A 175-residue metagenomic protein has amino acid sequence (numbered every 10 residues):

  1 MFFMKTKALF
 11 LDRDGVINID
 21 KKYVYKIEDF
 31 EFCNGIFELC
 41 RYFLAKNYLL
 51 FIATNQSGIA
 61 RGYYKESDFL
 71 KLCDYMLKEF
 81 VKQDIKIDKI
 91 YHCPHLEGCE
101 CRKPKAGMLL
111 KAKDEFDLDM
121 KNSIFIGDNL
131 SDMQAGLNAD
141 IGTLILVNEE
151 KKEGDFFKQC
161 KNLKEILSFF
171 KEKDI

Functional and structural regions predicted by a protein language model:
F2-F3, S67, D74-K89, L96-F125 (+1 more regions): Asp-based, Mg2+/Mn2+-dependent phosphohydrolase catalytic module
F2-L49: Active-site neighborhood of HAD-like aspartate-dependent phosphohydrolases
A8-F10, F51, I124, D128: Hydrophobic "anchor" residues on beta-strands that sit immediately upstream of conserved functional sites
D12-D14, N55, D128, D132: Acidic active-site catalytic centers that drive phospho-/nucleotidyl reactions and related ester hydrolyses
I17, A60, Y64, N129: Gly/Ser/Thr-rich beta-alpha loop segments that engage phosphate groups in nucleotides
K21, K26, G58-Y63, L96-E100 (+1 more regions): A short acidic, helix-capping loop that chelates divalent metal ions and anchors anionic groups
I27-E31, Y64-K71, K103-P104: Alpha-helix N-cap and loop-to-helix initiation/capping positions
I36, C40-C73, K89-L96, G136: Substrate-recognition element of Asp-dependent hydrolases with the DxDx(T/V) motif
